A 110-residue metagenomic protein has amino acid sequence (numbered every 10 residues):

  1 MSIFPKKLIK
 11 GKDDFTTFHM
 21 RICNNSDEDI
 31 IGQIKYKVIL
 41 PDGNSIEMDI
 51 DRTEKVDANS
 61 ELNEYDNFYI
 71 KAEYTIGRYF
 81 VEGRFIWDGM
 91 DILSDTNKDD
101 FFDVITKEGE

Functional and structural regions predicted by a protein language model:
M1-V56, S60, D66, F80-I86 (+1 more regions): Primarily secretory-pathway and cell-envelope proteins
Y69-T75: Short, surface-exposed loop/turn segments at beta-strand-coil junctions that are enriched for proline with nearby
